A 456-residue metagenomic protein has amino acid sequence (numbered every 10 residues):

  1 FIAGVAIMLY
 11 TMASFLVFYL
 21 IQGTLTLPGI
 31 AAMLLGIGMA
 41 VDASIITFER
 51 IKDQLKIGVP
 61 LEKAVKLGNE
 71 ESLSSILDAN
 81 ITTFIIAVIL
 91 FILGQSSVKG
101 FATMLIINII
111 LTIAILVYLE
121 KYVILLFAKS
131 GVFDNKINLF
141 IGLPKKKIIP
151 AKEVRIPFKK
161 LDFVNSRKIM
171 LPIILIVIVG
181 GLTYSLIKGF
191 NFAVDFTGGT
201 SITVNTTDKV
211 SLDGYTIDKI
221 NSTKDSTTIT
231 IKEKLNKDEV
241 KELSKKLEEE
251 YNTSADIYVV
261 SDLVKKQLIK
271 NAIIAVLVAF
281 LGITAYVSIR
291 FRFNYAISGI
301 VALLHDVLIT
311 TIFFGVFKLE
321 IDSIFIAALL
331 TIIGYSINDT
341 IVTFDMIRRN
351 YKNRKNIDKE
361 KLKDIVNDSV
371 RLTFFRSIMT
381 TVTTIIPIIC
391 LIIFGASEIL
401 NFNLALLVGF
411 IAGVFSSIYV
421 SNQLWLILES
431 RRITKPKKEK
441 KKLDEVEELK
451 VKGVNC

Functional and structural regions predicted by a protein language model:
F1-C456: A structural signal for conserved, well-ordered secondary-structure elements that form binding/interaction cores
